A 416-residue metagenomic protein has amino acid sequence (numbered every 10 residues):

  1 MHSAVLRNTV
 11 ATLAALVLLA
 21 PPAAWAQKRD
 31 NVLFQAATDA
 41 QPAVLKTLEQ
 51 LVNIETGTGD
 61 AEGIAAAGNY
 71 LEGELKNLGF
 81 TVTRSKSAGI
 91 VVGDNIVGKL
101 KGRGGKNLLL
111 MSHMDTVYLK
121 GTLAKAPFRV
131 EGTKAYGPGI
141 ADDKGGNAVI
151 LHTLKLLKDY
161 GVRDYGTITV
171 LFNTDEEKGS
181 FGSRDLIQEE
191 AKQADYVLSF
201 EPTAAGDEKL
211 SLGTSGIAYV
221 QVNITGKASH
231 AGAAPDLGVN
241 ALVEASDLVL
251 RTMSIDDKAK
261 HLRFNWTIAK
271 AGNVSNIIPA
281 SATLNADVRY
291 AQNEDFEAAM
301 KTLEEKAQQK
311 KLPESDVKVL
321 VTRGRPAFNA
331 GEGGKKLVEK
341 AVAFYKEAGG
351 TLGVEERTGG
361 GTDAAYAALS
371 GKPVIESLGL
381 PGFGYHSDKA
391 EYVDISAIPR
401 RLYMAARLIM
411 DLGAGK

Functional and structural regions predicted by a protein language model:
M1-T12: Bacterial N-terminal signal peptides that target proteins for export
V10-P21: Bacterial N-terminal signal peptides
P22-A26: Sec/Tat signal peptide C-region and signal peptidase I cleavage site
Q27-P138, L156-D159, R163-D164, A364: Acidic/His- and Gly-rich active-site-bordering loop/insert found across diverse amide/peptide-bond hydrolases
Q27-V32, T56, E74, P202-T203 (+2 more regions): Metal-dependent amide/peptide-bond hydrolase catalytic core, centered on the "pita-bread" metallohydrolase fold
M114-T116, L171-K178, P202-A204, A228 (+1 more regions): Acidic, glycine-rich active-site loops and adjacent beta-strand->loop/helix elements that engage anionic groups
K134-A148, H230: Glycine/serine-rich anion-binding loops at beta->alpha junctions that coordinate negatively charged ligand groups
D143-S215, D257, K416: Acidic/histidine-rich catalytic neighborhood of metal-dependent amide-processing enzymes
